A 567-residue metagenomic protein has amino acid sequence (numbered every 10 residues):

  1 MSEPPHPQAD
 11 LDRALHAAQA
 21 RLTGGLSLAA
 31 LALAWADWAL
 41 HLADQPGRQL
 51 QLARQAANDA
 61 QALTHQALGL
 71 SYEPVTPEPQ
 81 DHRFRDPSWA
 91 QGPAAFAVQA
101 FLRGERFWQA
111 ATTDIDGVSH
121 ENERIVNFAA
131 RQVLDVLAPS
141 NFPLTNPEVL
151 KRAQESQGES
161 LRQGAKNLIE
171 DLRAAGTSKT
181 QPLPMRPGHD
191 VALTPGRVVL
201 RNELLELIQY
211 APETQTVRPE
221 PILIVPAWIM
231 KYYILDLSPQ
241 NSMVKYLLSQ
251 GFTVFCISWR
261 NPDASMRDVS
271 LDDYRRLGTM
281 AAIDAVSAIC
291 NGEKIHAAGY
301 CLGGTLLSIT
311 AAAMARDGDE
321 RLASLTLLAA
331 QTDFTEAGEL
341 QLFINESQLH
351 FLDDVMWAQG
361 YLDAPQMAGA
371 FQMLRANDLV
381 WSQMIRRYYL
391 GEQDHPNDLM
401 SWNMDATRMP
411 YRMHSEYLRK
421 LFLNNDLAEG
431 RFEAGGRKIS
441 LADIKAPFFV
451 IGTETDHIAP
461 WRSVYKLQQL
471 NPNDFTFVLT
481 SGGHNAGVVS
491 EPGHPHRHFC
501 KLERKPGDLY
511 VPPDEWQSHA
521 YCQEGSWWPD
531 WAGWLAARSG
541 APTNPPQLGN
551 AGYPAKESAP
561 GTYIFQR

Functional and structural regions predicted by a protein language model:
M1-I208, P212, T216-P219, Q240 (+6 more regions): Amphipathic, low-complexity, repeat-rich surface-exposed segments
G104, W108, T112-L161, I169 (+5 more regions): Alpha/beta-hydrolase-fold enzymes
V217-W228: Short beta-strand element of the alpha/beta-hydrolase
D236-V254: Short amphipathic alpha-helix adjacent to the substrate-entry channel of hydrolases
M266-C290: Alpha/beta-hydrolase active-site loop
I283-G303: Alpha/beta-hydrolase fold nucleophile elbow
I444, V450-G452, D456: Short beta-strand/loop motif that positions the catalytic acidic residue of the alpha/beta-hydrolase fold
P460-L470, S481: Short alpha-helix in the alpha/beta-hydrolase fold that links the catalytic acid
